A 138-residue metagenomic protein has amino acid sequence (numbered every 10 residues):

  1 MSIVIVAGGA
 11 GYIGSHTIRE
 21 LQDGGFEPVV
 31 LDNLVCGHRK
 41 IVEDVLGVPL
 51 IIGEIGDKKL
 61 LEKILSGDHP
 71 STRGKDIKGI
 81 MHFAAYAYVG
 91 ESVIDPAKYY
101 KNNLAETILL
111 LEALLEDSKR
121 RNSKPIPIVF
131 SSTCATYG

Functional and structural regions predicted by a protein language model:
M1-G138: N-terminal Rossmann-like NAD(P)+-binding domain of SDR-like oxidoreductases, especially those catalyzing
